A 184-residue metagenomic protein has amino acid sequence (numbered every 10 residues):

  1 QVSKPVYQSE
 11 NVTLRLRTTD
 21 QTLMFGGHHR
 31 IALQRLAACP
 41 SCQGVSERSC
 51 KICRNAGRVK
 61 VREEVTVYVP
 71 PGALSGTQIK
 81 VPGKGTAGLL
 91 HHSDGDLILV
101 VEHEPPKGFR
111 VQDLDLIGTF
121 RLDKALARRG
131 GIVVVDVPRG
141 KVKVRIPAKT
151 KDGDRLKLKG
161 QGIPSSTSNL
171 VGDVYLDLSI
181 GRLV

Functional and structural regions predicted by a protein language model:
Q1-V184: Non-catalytic interaction modules of co-chaperones and other macromolecular assembly/maintenance factors
